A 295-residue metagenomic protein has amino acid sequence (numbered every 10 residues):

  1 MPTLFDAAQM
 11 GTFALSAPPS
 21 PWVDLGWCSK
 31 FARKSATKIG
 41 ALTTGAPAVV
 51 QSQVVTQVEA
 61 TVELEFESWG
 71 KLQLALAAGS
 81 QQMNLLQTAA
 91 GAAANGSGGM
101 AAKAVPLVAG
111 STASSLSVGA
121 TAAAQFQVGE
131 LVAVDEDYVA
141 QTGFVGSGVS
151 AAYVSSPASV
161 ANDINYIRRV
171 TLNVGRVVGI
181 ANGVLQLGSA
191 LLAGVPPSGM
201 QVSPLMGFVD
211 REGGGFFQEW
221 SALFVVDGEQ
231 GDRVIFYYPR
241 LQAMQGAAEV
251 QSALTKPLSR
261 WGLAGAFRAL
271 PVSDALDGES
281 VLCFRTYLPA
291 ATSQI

Functional and structural regions predicted by a protein language model:
M1-T88, R176, V234, Y238-G262: Solvent-exposed edge beta-strands and adjacent loop segments that serve as assembly or binding interfaces
E65-W69, D227, R268-L270: Solvent-exposed residues in well-ordered beta-strands and their adjoining turns, especially edge/terminal strands
A75-A190: Autoprocessing Asn-cyclization modules and mimics
G129, S198-G199: Loop/turn positions that initiate beta-strands
D135-A140, V225-D232, V272: Short, flexible beta-strand-to-coil junctions
L192-S198: Short, charged/polar, Gly/Pro-enriched secondary-structure boundary elements
R211-R233: Phosphate/anion-contacting hairpin/loop surfaces
Y237-I295: Mixed-charge, glycine-accented linear interaction segment located at domain edges/termini
